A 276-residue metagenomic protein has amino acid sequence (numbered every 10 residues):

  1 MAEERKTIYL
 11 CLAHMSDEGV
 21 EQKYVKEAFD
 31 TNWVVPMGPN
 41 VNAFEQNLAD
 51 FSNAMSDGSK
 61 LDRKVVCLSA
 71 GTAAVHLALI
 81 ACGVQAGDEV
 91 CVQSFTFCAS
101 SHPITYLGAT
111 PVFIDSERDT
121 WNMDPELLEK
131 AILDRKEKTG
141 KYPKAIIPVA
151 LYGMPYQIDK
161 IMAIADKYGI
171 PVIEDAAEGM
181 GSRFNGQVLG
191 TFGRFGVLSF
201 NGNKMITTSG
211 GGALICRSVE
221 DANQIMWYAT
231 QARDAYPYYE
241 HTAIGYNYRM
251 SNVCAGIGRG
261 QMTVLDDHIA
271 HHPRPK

Functional and structural regions predicted by a protein language model:
M1-A81, Q85, P148, D166: Conserved PLP-binding active-site segment in aminotransferase class I/II-type PLP enzymes
V66, C91, V112, P171-I173 (+1 more regions): Structural detector of well-ordered beta-strand residues that form the stable sheet scaffold of enzyme domains
H76-K130: Conserved PLP-anchoring active-site segment centered on the Schiff-base-forming lysine
S100, I161, I225: Aromatic/hydrophobic pocket-lining residues that form π-stacking "cages" and hydrophobic walls in ligand
H102-I104, I164, M205, V253: Hydrophobic/aromatic ligand-binding patch that stacks against planar heteroaromatic rings of cofactors or nucleotides
D119-T208, A213-I215, E220: Active-site phosphate-binding strand-loop segment of PLP-dependent enzymes
G179-N185, F192-K276: Active-site region of PLP-dependent enzymes
